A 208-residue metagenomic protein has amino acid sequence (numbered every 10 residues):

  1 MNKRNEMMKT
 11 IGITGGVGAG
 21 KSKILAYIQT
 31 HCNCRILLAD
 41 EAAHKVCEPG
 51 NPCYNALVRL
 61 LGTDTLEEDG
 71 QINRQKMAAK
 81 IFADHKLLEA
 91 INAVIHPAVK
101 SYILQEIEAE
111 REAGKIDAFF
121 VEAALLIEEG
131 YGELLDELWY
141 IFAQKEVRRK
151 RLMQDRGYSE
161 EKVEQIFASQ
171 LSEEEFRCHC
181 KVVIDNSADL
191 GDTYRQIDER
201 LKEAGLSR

Functional and structural regions predicted by a protein language model:
I13: Hydrophobic anchor at the beta1->P-loop junction of P-loop NTPases
V17: The conserved Walker
S22: Walker A/P-loop
C34-C47: Short beta-strand-centered segment that lines the nucleotide-binding/catalytic pocket of NTP-utilizing
H44-K115: ATP-dependent small-molecule kinase phosphotransfer cores that center on conserved nucleotide phosphate-binding segments
I103, G132-L134, Q154, Y158-A204: Small-molecule kinase domains that catalyze NTP-dependent phosphoryl transfer to phosphate-bearing small molecules
L104-A113, F119-Q154: ATP-dependent NMP and nucleoside kinases share a basic, alpha-helical "lid"
